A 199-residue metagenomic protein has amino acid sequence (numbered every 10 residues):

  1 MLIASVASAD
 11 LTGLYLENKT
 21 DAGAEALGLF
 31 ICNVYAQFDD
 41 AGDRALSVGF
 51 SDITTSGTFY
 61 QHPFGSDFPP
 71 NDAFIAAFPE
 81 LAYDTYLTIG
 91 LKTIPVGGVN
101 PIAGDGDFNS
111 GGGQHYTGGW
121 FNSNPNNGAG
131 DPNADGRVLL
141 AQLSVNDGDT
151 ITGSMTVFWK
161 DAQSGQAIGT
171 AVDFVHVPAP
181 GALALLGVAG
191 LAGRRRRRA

Functional and structural regions predicted by a protein language model:
S5-D10: Sec/Tat signal peptide C-region and signal peptidase I cleavage site
K19-G111: Low-complexity, serine/threonine/proline/glycine-rich extracellular segments that form mucin-like
F38, G42, G119-A171: Ser/Thr/Pro-rich, low-complexity mucin-like regions that serve as glycosylated stalks/linkers or repetitive adhesive
F108-N124: RAMP-family (Cas7-like) RNA-binding scaffold and associated basic/acidic loop-rich RNA-contact surfaces
P178-R194: A short, hydrophobic C-terminal helix/tail in secreted or cell-surface proteins
R196-A199: Short, charged juxtamembrane terminal tails flanking transmembrane helices
